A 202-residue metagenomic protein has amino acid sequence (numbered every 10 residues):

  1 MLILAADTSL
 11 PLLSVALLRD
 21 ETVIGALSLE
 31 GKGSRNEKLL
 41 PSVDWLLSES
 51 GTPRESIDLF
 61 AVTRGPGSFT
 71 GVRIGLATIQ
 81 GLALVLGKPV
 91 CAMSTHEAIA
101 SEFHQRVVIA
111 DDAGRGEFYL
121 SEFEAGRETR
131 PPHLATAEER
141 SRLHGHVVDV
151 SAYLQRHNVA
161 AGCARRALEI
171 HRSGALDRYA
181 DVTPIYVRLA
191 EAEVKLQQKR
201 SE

Functional and structural regions predicted by a protein language model:
M1-V23, S34-E37, C91-E202: Oxyanion-binding and handling regions
V15, L39, I57-F60, L82: Hydrophobic packing within well-folded, soluble alpha/beta domains
A26-G31, R64-S68, V150-Q155: A short glycine/serine-rich beta->alpha loop
E37, P41, W45-S48, A98: Short, contiguous clusters of charged residues that form electrostatic/catalytic patches at enzyme active sites, used
V43-L59, L143-H144: Phosphate/pyrophosphate-binding loops at sites that engage ATP/ADP/AMP, CoA/4′-phosphopantetheine, polyphosphate
D44-W45, L84, R166-E169: Short glycine/serine- and small hydrophobic-enriched flexible loop segments
S50-E55, A83-M93: Phosphate-handling active-site elements
L59-P89: DPxDG-like acidic metal-binding loop motif
